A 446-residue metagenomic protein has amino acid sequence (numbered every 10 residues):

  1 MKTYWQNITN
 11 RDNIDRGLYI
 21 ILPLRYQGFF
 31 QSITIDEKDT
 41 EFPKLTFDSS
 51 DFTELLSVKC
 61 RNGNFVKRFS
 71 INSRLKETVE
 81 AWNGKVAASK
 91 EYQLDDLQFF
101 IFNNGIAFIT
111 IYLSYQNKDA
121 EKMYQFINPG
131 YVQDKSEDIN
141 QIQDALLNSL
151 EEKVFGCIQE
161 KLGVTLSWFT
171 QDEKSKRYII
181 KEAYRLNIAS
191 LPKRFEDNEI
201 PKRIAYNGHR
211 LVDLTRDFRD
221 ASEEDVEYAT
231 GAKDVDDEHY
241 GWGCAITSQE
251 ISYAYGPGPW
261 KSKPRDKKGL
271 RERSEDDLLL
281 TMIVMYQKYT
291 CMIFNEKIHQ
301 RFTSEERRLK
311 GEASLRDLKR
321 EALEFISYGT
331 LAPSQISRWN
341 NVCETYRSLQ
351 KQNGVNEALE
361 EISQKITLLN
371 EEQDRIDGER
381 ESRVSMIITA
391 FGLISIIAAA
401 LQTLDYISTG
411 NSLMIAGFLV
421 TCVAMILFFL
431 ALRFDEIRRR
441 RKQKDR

Functional and structural regions predicted by a protein language model:
M1-G241: Short Lys/Arg-enriched alpha/beta "domain-start" segment
N117-N128, K135, T303, R307-S314 (+1 more regions): Intrinsic-disorder/low-complexity, polar/charged segments
D144, F155-C157, G163, D172-S175 (+3 more regions): Aromatic-enriched hydrophobic runs in primary sequence
Y184, A189-W339: Membrane-proximal, solvent-exposed terminal domains/tails of membrane-associated proteins
M282-Q402: Membrane-associated alpha-helical segments
S385-R446: Alpha-helical transmembrane anchor segments
